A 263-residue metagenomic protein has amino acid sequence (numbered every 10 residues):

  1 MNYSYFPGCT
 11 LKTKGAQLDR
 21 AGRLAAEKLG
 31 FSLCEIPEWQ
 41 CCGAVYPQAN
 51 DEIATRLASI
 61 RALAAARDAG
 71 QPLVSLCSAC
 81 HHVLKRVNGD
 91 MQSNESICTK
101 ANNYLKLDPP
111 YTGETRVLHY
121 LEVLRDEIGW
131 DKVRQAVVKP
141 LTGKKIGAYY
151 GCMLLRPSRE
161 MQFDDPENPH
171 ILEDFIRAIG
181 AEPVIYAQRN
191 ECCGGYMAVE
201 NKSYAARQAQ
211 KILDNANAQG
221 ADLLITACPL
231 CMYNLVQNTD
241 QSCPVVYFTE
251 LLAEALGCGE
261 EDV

Functional and structural regions predicted by a protein language model:
M1-V263: Iron-sulfur cluster-binding electron-transfer modules in prokaryotic oxidoreductases
